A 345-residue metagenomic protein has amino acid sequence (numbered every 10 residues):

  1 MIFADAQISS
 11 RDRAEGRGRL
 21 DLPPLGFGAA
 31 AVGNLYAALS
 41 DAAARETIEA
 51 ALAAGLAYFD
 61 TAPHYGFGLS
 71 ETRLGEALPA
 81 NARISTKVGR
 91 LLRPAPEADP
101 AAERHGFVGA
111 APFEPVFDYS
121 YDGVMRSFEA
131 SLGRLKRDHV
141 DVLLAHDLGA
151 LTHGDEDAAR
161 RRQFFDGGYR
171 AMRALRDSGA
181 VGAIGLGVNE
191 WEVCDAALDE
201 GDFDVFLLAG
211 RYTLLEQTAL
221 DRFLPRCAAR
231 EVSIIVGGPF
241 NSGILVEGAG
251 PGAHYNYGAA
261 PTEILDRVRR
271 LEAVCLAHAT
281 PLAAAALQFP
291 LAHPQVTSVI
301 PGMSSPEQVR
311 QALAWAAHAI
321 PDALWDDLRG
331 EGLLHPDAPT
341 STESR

Functional and structural regions predicted by a protein language model:
M1-D99: N-terminal binding-site loop/beta-alpha segment at the start of enzyme catalytic domains that lines or forms
F3-D12, L148-T342: Beta/alpha (TIM)-barrel catalytic core signal, keyed to glycine-rich beta->alpha loops juxtaposed to Asp/Glu that bind
R17, G75-N81, K136, A197-G201 (+1 more regions): Acidic (Asp/Glu)-rich catalytic clusters
F27, A44, F59, L74 (+8 more regions): Conserved, mostly hydrophobic/aromatic
A29-A31, T61-P63, T86-V88, L144-D147 (+3 more regions): A cross-domain feature marking catalytic cores of carbohydrate-active enzymes and several ubiquitous metabolic/repair
A30-A42, G109-M125: Active-site mouth loops of central-metabolism enzymes
P94-F107, A249-A253: Short, flexible, mixed-charge acidic loops at enzyme active sites
L132-G154: Active-site groove signature of glycoside hydrolases
